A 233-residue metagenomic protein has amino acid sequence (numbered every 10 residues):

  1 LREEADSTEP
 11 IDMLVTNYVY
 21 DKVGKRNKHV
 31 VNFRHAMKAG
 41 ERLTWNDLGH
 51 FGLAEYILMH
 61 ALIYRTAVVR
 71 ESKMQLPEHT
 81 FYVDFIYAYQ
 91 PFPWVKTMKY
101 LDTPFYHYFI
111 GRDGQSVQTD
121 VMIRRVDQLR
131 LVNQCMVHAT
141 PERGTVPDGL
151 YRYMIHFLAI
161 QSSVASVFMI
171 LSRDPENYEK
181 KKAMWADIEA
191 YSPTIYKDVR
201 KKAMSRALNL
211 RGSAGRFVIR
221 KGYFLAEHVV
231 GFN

Functional and structural regions predicted by a protein language model:
L1-K99, Y106-I123: Donor-binding/catalytic cores of nucleotide-activated saccharide and glycerol-phosphate transferases/polymerases
S7-P10, G24-A39, F51, D127-L131 (+4 more regions): Inter-domain helical "communication" segments and dimerization helices that couple sensory or membrane-embedded modules
V30-N32, V68, V146-L150, S172: Short acidic, glycine/proline-enriched loop segments that cap or flank alpha-helices
L58, I63, D127-R130, H156: Alpha-helix N-cap/helix-start motif at coil-to-helix transitions, marked by capping-box chemistry
T103-R112, Q118-T145, V164-T194: Catalytic core of nucleotide-sugar-dependent glycosyltransferases
D148-V167: Amphipathic alpha-helical protein-interaction segments enriched in hydrophobic
L171-N233: Membrane-interface aromatic/basic loop that binds lipid-linked glycans or pyrophosphate carriers, typified by
